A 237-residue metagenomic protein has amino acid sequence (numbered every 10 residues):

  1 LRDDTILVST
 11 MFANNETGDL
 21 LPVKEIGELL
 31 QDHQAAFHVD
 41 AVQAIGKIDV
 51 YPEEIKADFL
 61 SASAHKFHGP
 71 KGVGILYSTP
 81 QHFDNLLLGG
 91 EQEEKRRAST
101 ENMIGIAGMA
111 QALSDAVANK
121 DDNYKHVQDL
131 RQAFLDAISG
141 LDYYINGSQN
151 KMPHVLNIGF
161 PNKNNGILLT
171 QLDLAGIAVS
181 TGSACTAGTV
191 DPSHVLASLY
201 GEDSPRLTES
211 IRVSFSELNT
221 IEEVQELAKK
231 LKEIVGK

Functional and structural regions predicted by a protein language model:
L1-K237: Pyridoxal 5′-phosphate
